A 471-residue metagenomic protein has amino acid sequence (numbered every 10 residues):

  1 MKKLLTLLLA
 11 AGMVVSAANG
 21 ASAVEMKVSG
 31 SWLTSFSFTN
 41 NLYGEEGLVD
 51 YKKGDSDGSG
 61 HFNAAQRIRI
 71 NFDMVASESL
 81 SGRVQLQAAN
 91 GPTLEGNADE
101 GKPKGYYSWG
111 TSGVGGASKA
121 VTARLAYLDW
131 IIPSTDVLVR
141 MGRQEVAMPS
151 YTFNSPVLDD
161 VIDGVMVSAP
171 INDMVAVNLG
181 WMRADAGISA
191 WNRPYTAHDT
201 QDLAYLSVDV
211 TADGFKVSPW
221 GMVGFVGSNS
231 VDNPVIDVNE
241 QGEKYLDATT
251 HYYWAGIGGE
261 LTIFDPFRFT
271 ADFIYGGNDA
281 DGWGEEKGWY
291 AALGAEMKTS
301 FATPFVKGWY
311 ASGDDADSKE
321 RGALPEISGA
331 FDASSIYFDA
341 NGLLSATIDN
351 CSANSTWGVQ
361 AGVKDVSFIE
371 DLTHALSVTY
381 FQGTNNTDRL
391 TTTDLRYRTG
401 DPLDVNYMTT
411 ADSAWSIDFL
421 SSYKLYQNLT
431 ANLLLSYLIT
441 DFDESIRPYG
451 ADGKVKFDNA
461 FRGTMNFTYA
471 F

Functional and structural regions predicted by a protein language model:
K2, T6-Q144, V165-L179, L206-F215 (+5 more regions): Beta-barrel outer-membrane channel/assembly domains of diderm bacteria
M148-F153: A conserved hydrophobic secondary-structure block that centers on an alpha-helix together with its immediately flanking
L158-D159: Aromatic-lined, polymer-binding surfaces characteristic of secreted/periplasmic polysaccharide-degrading enzymes
R183-A197, F215-V238, K244-L246, Y275-D279 (+1 more regions): Outer-membrane beta-barrel translocator/channel fold
A292, E296-S318: Extended terminal and domain-junction accessory segments
S318-A353: Flexible glycine-rich, low-complexity coil/linker segments exposed to the extracellular/periplasmic environment
